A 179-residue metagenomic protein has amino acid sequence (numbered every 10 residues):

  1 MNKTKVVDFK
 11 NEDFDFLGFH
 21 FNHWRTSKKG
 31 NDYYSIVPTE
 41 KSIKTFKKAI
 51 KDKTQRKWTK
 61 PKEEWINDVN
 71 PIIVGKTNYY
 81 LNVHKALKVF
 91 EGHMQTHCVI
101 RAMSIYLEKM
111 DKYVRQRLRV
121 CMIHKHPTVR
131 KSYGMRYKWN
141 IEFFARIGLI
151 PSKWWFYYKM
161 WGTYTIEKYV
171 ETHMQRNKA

Functional and structural regions predicted by a protein language model:
M1-A179: Non-catalytic terminal/accessory segments
